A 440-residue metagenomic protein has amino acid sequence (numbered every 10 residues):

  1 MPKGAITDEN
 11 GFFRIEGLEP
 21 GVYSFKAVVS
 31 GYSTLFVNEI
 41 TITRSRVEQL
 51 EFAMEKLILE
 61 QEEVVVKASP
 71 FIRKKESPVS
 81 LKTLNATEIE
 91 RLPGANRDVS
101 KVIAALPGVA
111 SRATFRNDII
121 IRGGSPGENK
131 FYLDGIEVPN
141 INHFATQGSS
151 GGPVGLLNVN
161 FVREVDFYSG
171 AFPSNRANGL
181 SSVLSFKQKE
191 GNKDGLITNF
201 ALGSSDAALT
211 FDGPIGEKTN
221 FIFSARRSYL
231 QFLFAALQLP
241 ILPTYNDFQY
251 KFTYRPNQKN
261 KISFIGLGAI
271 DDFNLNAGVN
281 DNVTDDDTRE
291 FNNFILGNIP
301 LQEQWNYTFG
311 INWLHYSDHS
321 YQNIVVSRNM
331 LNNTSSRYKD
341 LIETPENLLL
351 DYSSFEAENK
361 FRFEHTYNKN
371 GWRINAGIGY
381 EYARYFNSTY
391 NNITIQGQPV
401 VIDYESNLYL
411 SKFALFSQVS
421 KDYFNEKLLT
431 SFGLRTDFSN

Functional and structural regions predicted by a protein language model:
M1-E63: Periplasm-facing N-terminal accessory domains of Gram-negative outer-membrane beta-barrel systems
I6, S33, E39-Q49, E63-F172 (+1 more regions): Periplasmic N-terminal accessory/gating domains of Gram-negative outer-membrane beta-barrel systems
N10, V22, D98, R116 (+11 more regions): Transmembrane beta-barrel architecture of outer-membrane proteins
V28-S30, S69, L267: Beta-strand-rich extracellular modules
N85, T146-G151, F167-Y168, G191-D194 (+8 more regions): Extracytoplasmic loops and strand-loop junctions of Gram-negative outer membrane beta-barrel proteins
K130, E164-N175, S181-K189, L196-L242 (+2 more regions): Predominantly transmembrane beta-strands of Gram-negative outer membrane beta-barrel pores used for transport
T253-D271, I299-N440: Face-selective signature of the C-terminal outer-membrane beta-barrel domain
A269-Q302: Acidic/polar loop-and-plug regions of large Gram-negative outer-membrane beta-barrel proteins
